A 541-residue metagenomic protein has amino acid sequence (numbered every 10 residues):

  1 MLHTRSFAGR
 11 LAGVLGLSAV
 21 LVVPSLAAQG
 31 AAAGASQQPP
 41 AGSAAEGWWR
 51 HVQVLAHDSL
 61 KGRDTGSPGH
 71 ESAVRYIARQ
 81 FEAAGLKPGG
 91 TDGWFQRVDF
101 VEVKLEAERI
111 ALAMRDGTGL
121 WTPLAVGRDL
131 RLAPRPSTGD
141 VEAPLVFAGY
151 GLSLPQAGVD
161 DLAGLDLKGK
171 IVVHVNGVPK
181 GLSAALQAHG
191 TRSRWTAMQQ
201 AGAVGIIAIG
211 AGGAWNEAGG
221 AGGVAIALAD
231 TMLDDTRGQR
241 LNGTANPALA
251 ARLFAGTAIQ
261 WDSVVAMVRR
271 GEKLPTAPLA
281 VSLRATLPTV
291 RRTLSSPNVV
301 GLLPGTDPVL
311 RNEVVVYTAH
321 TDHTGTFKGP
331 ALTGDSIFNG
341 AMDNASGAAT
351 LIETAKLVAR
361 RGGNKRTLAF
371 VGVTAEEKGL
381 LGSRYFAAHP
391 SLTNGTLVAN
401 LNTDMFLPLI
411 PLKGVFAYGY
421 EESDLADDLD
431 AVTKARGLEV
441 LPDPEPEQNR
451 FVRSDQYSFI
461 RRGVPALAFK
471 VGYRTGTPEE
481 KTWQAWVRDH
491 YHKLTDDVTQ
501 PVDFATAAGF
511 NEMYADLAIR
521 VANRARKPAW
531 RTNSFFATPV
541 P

Functional and structural regions predicted by a protein language model:
A12-S25: Bacterial N-terminal signal peptides
P39-P88, R115, G164-D166, K170-H189 (+3 more regions): Catalytic-core environment of secreted peptidases
S43, G47-R50, V54, P68-Q80 (+13 more regions): Extracytoplasmic/secreted proteins, especially bacterial periplasmic and envelope-associated proteins
K61-I171, N176-K180, L279, R291 (+1 more regions): Noncatalytic luminal/extracellular "stalk/propeptide" segments of secretory-pathway proteins
R115, G127-V159, D235-G340, E353-K356 (+2 more regions): Soluble metallo-hydrolase cores and metallopeptidase-like ectodomains found primarily in the secretory/periplasmic
W121-L241, P304, S336-N339, D343 (+1 more regions): Extracellular/luminal Protease-associated
P123, M232, G238-D262, G363 (+1 more regions): Metal-dependent peptidase/peptidase-like ectodomains
K356, R360, G476-V540: His/Asp/Glu-rich mid-to-C-terminal helical/loop segments that flank catalytic regions of hydrolases
